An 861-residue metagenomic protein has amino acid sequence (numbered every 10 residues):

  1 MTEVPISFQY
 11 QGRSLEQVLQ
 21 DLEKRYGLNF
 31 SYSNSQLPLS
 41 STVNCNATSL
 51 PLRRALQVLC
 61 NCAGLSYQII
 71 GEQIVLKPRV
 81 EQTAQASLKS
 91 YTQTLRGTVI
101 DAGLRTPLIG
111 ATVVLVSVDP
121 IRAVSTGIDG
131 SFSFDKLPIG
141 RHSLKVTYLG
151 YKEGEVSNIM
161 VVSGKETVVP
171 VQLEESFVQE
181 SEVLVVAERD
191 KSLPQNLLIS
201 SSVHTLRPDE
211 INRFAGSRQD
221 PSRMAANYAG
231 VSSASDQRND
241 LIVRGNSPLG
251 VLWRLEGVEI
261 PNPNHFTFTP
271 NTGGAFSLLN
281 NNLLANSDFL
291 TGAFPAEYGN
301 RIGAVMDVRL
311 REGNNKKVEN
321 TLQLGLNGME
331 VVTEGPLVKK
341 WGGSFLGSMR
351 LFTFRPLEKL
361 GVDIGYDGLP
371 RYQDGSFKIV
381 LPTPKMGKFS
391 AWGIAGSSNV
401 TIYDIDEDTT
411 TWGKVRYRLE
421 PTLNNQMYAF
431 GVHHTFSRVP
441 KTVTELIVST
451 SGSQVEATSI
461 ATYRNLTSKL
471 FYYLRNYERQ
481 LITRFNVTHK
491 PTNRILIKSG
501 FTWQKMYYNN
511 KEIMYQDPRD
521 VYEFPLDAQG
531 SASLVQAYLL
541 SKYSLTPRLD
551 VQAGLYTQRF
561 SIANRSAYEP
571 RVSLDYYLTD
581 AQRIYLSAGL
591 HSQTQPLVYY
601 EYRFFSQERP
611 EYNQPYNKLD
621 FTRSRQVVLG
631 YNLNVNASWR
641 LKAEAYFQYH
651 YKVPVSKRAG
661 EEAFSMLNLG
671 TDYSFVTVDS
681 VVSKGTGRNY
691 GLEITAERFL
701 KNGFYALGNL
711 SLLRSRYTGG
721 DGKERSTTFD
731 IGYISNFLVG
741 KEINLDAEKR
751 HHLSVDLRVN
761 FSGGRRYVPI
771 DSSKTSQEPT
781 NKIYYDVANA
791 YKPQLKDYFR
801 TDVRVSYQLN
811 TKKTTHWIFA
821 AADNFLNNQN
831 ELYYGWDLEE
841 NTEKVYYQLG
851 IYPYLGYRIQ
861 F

Functional and structural regions predicted by a protein language model:
L19, E23-Y26, A63, I69-V118 (+5 more regions): Short, acidic, small-residue-rich periplasmic hinge/interaction motif at the N-terminus of Gram-negative outer-membrane
V118-S131: Short, acidic Ser/Thr/Gly-rich low-complexity loop/linker segments typical of extracellular and cell-surface proteins
K152, I159-V168, L184-F294, V305 (+1 more regions): Periplasmic N-terminal accessory/gating domains of Gram-negative outer-membrane beta-barrel systems
N264, I405, T410, Q454 (+6 more regions): Surface-exposed extracellular loop regions of Gram-negative outer-membrane beta-barrel proteins, predominantly
G325-L351, I364-Y403, T422-T450, P491-S499: Transmembrane beta-barrel wall of Gram-negative outer-membrane proteins
N476, Q480-R484, P525-Y538, D620 (+3 more regions): Outer membrane beta-barrel strand-and-loop segments of large Gram-negative receptors, especially TonB-dependent
S544, F647-Y649, T671-G764: Gram-negative outer-membrane beta-barrel transporters
Y651, A706, N760-K782, K796-D802 (+1 more regions): C-terminal beta-signal and adjacent terminal beta-strands/loops of Gram-negative outer-membrane beta-barrel proteins
